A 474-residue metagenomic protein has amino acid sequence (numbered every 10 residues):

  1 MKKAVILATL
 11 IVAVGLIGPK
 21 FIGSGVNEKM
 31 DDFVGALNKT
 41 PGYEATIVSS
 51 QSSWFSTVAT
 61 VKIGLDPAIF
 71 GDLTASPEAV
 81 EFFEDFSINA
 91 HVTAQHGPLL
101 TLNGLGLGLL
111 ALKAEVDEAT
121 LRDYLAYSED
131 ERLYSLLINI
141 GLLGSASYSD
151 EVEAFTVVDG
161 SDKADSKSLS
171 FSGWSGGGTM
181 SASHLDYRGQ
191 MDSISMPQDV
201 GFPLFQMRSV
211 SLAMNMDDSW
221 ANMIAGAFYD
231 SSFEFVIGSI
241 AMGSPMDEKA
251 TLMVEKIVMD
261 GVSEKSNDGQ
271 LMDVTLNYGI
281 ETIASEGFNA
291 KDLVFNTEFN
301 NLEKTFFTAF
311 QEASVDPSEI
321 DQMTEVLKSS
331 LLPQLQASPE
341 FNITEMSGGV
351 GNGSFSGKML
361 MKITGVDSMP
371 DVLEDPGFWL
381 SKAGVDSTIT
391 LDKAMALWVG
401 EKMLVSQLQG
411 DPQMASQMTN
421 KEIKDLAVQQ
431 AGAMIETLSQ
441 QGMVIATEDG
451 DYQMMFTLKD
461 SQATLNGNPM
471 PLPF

Functional and structural regions predicted by a protein language model:
M1-K2: Sec-dependent bacterial lipoprotein signal peptides
V5-A8, L16, K20-F474: Glycine-rich, small/hydroxylated-residue low-complexity segments
